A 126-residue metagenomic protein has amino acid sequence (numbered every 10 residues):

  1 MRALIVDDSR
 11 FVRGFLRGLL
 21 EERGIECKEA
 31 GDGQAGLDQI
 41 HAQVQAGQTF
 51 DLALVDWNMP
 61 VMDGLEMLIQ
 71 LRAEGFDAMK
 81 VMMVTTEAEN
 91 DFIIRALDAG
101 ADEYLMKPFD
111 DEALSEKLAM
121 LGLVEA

Functional and structural regions predicted by a protein language model:
G14-E22: Charged docking surfaces used in two-component/phosphorelay signaling
E29-L52: Acidic, metal-coordinating helix/loop segments flanking the phosphotransfer/catalytic sites of two-component signaling
M59: Receiver (REC) domain active-site loop signature in two-component systems and cognate sites in sensor histidine kinases
F109-L118: C-terminal output helix
